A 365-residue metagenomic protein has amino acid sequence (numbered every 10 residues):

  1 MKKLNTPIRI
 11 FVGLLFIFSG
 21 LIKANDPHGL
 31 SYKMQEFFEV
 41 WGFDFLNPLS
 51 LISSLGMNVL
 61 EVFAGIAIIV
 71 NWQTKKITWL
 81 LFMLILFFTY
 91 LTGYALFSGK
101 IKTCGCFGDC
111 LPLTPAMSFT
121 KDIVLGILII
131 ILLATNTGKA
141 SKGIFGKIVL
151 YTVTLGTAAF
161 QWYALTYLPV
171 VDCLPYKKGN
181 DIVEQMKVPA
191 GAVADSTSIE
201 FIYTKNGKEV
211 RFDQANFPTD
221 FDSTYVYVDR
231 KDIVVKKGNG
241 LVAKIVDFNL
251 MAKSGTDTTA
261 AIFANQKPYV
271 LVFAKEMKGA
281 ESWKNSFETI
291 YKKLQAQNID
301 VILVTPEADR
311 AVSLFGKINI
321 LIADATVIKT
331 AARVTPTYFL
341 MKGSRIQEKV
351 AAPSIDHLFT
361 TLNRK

Functional and structural regions predicted by a protein language model:
K2-N25, S50-L91, L132-L133: Functionalized membrane-embedded alpha-helices
F18-D26, F87-G99, A159-Y167: C-terminal TM-helix exit segments that contain a strictly Trp-centered aromatic cap at the helix terminus
K33-P48: Perimembrane loop-to-helix junctions flanking transmembrane segments
S50-V59, L113-I127: Membrane-interface loop-to-helix entry segments
Y94-F119: Interfacial helix-loop-helix junctions of multi-pass membrane proteins
K121-T152: Cytosolic-side transmembrane helix boundary signature
A140-V171: Internal/C-terminal transmembrane anchor helices
K177-K365: Extracytosolic and intramembrane catalytic regions of membrane-associated proteins in envelope/secretory systems
